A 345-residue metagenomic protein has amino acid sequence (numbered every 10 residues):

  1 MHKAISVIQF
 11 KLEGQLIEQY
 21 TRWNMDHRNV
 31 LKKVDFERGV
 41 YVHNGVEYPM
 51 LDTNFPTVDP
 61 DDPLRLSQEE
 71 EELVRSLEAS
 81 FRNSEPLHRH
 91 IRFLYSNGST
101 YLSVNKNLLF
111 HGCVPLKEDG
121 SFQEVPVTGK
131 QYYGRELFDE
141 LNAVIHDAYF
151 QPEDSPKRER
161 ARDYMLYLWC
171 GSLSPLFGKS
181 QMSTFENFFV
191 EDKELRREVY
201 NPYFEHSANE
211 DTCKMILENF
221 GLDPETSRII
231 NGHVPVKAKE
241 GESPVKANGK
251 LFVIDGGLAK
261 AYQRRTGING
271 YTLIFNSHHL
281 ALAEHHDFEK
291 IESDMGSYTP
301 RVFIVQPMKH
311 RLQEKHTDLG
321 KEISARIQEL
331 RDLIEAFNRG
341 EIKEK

Functional and structural regions predicted by a protein language model:
M1-K345: Feature recognizes metal-dependent phosphohydrolase scaffolds
